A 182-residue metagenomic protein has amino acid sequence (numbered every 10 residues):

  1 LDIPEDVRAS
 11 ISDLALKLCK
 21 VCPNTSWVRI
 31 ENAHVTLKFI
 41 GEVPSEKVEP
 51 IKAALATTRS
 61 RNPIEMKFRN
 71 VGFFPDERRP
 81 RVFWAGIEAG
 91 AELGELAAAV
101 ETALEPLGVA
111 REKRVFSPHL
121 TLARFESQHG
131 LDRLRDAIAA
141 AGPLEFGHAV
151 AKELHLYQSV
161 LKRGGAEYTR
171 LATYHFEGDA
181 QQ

Functional and structural regions predicted by a protein language model:
L1-Q182: Histidine-dependent nucleotide/RNA phosphoesterase domain, centered on the 2H-phosphoesterase fold with its duplicated
